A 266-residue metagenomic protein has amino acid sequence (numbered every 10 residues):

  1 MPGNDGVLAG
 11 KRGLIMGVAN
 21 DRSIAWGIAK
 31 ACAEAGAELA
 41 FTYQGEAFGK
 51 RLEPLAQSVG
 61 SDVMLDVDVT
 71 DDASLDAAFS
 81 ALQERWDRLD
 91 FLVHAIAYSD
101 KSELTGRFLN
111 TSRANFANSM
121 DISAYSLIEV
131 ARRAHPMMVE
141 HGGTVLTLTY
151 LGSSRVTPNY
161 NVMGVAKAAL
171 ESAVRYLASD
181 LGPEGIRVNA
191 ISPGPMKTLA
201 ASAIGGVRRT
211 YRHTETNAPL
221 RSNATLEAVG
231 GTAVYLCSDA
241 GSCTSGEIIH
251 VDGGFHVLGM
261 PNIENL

Functional and structural regions predicted by a protein language model:
D5-F41: Canonical Rossmann dinucleotide-binding motif of NAD(H)/NADP(H)-dependent dehydrogenases/reductases, specifically
I15, V93, L146, V188-I191 (+3 more regions): Hydrophobic structural elements of the Rossmann-like NAD(P)H-binding subdomain that define the short-chain
G17-I24, A97-I128, R132, V139-P183 (+2 more regions): Catalytic loop of short-chain dehydrogenase/reductase
A33, D87, M138-E140, S179-E184 (+3 more regions): A short hydrophobic alpha-helix cap/turn motif
A37-L52: Conserved glycine-rich Rossmann-like NAD(P)H-binding loop of the short-chain dehydrogenase/reductase
E53, V162, P183, P193-A218 (+1 more regions): A glycine/serine/threonine-rich, flexible loop-to-helix segment that serves as the NAD(P) cofactor-binding "lid"
L65-D76, S80-R85, H94-A117, P136 (+3 more regions): Conserved mid-core segment of classical short-chain dehydrogenase/reductases
Y125, P183, A190-P193, R209-T244 (+1 more regions): C-terminal helical subdomain
